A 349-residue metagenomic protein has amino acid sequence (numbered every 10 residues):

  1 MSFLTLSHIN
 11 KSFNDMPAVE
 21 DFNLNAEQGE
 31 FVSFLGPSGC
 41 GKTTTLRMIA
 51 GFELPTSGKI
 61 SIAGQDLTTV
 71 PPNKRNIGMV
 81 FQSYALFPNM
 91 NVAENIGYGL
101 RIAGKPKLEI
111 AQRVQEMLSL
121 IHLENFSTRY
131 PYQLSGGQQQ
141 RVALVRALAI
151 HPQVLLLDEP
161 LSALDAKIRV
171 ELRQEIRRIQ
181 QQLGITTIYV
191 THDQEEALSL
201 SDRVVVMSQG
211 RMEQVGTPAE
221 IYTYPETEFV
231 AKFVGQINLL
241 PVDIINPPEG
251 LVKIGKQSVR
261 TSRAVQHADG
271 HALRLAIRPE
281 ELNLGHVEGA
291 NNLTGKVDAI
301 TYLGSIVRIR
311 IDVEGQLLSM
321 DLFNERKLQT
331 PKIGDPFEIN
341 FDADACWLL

Functional and structural regions predicted by a protein language model:
T5, N25, S61, E338-N340: ABC ATPase nucleotide-binding domain
F31, V70-F229: ABC ATPase nucleotide-binding domains
L35-P37: The feature captures the beta-strand-to-loop junction immediately N-terminal to the Walker
T43-L46, V142: ABC ATPase nucleotide-binding domain helices that frame the ATP-binding cleft
A50: Helix-to-loop junction immediately C-terminal to a conserved catalytic motif
G58-D66: Conserved ABC transporter NBD signature motif
I237, P247-L349: Non-catalytic connector elements of ABC transporters
